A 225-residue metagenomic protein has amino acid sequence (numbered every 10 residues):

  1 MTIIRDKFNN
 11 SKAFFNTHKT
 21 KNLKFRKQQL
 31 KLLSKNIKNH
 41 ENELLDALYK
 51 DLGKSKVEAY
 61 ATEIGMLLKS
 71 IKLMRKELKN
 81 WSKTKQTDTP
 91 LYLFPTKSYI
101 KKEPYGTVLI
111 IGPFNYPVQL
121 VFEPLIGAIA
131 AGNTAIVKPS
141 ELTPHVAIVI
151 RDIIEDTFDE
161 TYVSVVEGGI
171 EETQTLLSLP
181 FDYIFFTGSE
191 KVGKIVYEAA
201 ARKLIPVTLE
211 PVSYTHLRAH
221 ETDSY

Functional and structural regions predicted by a protein language model:
M1-Y99: N-terminal Rossmann-like NAD(P)+-binding subdomain of aldehyde/semialdehyde dehydrogenases
R26, A128-I129, T215: Hydrophobic alpha-helical segments that mediate membrane insertion or helix-helix packing
S34-N36, A47, L68-S70, M74-R75 (+5 more regions): Alpha-helical structural signal in soluble globular domains
N39, E43, M66, Y116 (+4 more regions): Short alpha-helical
E63, S70, T107-I110, V207: Residue-level recognition of specific faces of alpha-helices
T89-T157, L204: Conserved small-residue-rich beta-alpha loop and adjacent elements that most often cradle the phosphate/pyrophosphate
T107, T157-R218, S224: Conserved NAD(P)+-binding/catalytic subdomain of aldehyde/semialdehyde dehydrogenases
